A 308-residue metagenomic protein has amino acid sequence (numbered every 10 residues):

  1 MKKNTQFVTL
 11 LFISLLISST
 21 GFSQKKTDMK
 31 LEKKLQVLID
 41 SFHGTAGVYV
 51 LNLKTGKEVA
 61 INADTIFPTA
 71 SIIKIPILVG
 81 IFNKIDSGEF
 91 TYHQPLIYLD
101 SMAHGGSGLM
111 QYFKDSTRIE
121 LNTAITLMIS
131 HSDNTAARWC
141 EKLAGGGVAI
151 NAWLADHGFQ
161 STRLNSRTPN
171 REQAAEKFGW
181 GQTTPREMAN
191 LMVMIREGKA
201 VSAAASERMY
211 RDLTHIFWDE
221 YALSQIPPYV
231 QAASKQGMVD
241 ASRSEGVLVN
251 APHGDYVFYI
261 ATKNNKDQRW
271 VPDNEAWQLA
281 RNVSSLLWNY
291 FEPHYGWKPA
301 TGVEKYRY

Functional and structural regions predicted by a protein language model:
M1-K26: Bacterial Sec-dependent N-terminal signal peptides
Q24-S41, K142-L143, G147, L191-E220 (+1 more regions): Structured C-terminal helix/loop/strand segments within mature extracytoplasmic catalytic/sensor domains
K30-A63: A short, well-structured edge-of-sheet supersecondary motif
G47-N52, A60, P76, I97 (+2 more regions): Soluble periplasmic/extracytoplasmic beta-strand elements of cell-envelope proteins
G56, P68-Y98, M128, F258: Active-site SXXK
Y92-L109, A144-G145, R171, D212 (+1 more regions): Acidic helix-start/capping segments at beta-turn-to-alpha-helix junctions
A103-W139, G147: Conserved catalytic neighborhood of penicillin-recognizing serine enzymes
I125, R138-M192, E197: Mid-domain, small-residue-enriched loop/turn segments at the edges of structured enzyme/sensor domains
